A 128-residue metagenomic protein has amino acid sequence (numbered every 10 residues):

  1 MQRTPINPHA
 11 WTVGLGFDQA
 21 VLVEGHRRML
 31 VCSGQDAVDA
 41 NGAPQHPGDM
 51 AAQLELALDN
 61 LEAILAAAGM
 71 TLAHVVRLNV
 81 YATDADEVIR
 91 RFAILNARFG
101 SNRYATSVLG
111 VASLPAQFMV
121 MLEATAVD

Functional and structural regions predicted by a protein language model:
M1-D59, A63-V76, A82-D128: N-terminal presequence-like segments and the immediate start of the first folded domain
